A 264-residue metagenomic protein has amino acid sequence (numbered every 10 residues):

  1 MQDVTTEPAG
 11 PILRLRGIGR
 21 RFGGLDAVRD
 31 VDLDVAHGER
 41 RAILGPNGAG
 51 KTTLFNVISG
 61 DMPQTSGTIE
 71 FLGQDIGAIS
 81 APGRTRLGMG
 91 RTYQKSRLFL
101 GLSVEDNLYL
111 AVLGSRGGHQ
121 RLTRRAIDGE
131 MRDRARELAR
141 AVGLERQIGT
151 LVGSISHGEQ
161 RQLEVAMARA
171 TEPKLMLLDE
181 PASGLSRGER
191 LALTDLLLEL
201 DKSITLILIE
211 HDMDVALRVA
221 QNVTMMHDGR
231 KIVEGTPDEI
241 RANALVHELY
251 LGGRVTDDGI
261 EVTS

Functional and structural regions predicted by a protein language model:
Q2-S264: Glycine-rich phosphate-binding loops of nucleotide-dependent enzymes
